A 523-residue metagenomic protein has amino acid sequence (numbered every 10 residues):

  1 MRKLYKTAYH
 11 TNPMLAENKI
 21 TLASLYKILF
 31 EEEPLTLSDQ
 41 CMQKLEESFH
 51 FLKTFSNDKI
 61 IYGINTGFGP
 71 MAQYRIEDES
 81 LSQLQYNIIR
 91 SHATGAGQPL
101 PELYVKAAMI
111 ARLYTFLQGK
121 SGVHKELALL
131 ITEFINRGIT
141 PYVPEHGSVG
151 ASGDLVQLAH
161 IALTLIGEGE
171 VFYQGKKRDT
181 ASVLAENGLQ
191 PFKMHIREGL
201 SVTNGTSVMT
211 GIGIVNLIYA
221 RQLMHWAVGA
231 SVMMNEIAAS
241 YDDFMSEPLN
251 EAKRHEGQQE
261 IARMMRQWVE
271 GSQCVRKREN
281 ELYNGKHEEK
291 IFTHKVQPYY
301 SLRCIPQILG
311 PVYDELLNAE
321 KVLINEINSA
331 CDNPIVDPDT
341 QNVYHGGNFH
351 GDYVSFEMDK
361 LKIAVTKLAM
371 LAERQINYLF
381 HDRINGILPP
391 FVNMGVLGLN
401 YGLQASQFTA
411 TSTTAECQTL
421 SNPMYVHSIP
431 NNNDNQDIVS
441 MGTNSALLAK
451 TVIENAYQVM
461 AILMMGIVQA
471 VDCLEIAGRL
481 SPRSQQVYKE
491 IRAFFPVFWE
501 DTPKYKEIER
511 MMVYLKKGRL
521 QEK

Functional and structural regions predicted by a protein language model:
R2-L4, Y9-D58, Q83-P144, N235 (+1 more regions): Glycine-rich, flexible loop motifs
L4-E33, L37-C41, S48-F51, L81 (+1 more regions): C-terminal auxiliary extensions adjacent to catalytic cores
T54-D58, N136-Y142, V156, M194 (+3 more regions): Hydrophobic alpha-helical segments and their boundary regions
Y62-I76, S80-L84, S91-Y114, P144-I166 (+2 more regions): FAD-binding core of FAD-dependent oxidoreductases, characterized by glycine-rich FAD pyrophosphate-binding loops
F68, G95, Y114-T115, I135 (+4 more regions): Acidic, glycine-rich active-site loops and adjacent beta-strand->loop/helix elements that engage anionic groups
L117-T140, G147-L158, L163, G175-I196: Well-ordered mid-protein domain cores that form the structural environment of catalytic cofactors
V143-S148, D339, V343: Cysteine-centered functional microenvironments
